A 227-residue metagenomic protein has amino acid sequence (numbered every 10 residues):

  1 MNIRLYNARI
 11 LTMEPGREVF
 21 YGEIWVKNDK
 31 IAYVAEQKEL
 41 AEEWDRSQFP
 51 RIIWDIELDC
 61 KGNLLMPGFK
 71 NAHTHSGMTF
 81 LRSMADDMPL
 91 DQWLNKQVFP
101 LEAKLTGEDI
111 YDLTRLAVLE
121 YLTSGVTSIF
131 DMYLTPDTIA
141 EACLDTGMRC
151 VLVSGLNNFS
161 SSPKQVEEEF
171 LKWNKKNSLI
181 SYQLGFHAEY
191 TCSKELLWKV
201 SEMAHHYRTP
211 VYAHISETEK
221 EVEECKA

Functional and structural regions predicted by a protein language model:
M1-F49: N-terminal metal-binding scaffold of metallo-dependent hydrolase/deaminase domains
N2-N7, E42-D91, R115, L119-T123: Replace "His-x-His-based motif
A8, I24, D29, G62 (+5 more regions): Divalent metal-coordination and catalytic microenvironments
M13, P67, G77-T79, K220-E223: Conserved protein kinase catalytic core
T74-S76, L134, E217: Short, glycine/acidic-enriched loop or turn micro-motifs at the edges of active sites
F80-D112, T146-S154, N174, T218-A227: Active-site gating loops and adjacent loop-to-helix segments of metal-dependent hydrolytic enzymes
M84, M88-T135, F186-L196: Divalent metal-binding segments
T138-A227: Metal-coordinating catalytic core of metallo-dependent amide/deamination hydrolases
